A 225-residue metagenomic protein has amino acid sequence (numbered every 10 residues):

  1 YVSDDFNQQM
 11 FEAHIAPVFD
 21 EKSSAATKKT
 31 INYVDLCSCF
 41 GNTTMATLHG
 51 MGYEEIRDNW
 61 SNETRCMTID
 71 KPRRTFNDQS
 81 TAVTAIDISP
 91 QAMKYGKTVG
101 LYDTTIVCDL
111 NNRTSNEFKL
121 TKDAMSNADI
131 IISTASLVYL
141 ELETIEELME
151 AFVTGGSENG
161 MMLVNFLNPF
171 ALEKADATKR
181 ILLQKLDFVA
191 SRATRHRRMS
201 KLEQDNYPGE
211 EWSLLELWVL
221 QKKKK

Functional and structural regions predicted by a protein language model:
Y1-K28, G50-E54: Class I SAM-dependent methyltransferase Rossmann-like catalytic core, especially the SAM/SAH-binding loop
K28-F40: Conserved class I S-adenosyl-L-methionine
G41-T114: Class I SAM-dependent methyltransferase SAM/SAH-binding core
E117-I130: A short acidic, Gly/Pro-enriched loop at the edge of an enzyme's catalytic core that lines a small-molecule cofactor
A128-E143: A short SAM/SAH-binding and catalytic strip from SAM-dependent methyltransferases
E143-N159: A short glycine-rich, Lys/Arg-flanked "PGG" loop and its adjoining helix->strand segment in the class I
G156-F170: Conserved beta-strand signature within the Rossmann-like core of class I S-adenosyl-L-methionine
F188-K225: Class I S-adenosyl-L-methionine
